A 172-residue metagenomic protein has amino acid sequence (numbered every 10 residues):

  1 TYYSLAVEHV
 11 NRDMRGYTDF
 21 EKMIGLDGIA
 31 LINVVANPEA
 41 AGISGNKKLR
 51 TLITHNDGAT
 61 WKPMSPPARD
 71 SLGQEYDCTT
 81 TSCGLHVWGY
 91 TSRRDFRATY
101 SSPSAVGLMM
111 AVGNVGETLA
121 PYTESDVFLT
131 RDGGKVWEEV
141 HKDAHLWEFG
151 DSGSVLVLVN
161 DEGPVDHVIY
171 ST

Functional and structural regions predicted by a protein language model:
T1-L52, N56: Repeat-solenoid scaffold signature
T1-V10, R50-A68, S125-E139, I169-T172: Asp-box/BNR beta-propeller loop motif
S4-T18, P66-C78, K135-G153: Conserved blade-ending motifs and adjacent loop-strand segments that build the rim/top face of beta-propeller domains
G16-I29, N33-N37, T81-G107, E148-G150: Structural signature of eukaryotic scaffold interfaces centered on beta-propeller domains
I32-N37, V112-P121, L158-G163: Beta-strand C-termini and the immediately following turn/loop, strongest in propeller blades
E39-I53, T118-F128, P164-Y170: Structural motif
T99-L119, R131: C-terminal substrate/ligand-recognition segments
G153-V155, V159-T172: C-terminal structured "cap/appendage" subdomains that terminate the fold
